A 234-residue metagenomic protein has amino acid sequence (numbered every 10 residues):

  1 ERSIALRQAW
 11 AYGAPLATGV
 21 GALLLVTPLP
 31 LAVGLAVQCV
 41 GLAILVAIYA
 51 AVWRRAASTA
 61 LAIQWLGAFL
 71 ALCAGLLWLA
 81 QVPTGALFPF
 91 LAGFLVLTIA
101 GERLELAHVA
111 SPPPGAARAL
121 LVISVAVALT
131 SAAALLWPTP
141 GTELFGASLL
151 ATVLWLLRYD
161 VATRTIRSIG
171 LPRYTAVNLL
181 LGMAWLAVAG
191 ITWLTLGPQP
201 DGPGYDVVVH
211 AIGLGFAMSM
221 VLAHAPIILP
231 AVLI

Functional and structural regions predicted by a protein language model:
E1-L16, L24-V33, I48-A62, L77-T84 (+5 more regions): Juxtamembrane membrane-water interface segments of multi-pass membrane proteins, especially cytoplasmic-side
Y12-L25, V37-A50, I63-G75, V122-A126: Internal transmembrane alpha-helices of multipass membrane proteins
P28-A43, V82-V96, G141-A151, V208-A217: Structural signature of hydrophobic alpha-helical transmembrane segments
V40-A51, L70-A71, A92-R103, S148-R158: Alpha-helical transmembrane segments and their membrane-interface exit regions
W65-L129, E143-A147: Long hydrophobic alpha-helical segments that form multi-pass transmembrane helix bundles in integral membrane proteins
W185-A189: Long, repeat-rich segments with strong aromatic
